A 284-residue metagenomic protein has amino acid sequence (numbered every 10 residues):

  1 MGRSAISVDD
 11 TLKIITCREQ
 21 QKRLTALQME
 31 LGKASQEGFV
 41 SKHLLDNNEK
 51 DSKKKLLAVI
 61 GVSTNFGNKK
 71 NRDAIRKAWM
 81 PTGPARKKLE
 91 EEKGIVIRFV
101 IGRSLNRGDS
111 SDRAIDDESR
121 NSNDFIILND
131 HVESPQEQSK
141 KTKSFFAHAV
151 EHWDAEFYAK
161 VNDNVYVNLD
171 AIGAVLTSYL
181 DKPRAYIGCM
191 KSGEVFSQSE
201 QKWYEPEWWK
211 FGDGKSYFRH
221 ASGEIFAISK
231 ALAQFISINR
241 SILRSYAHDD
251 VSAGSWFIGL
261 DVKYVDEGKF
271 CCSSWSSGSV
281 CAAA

Functional and structural regions predicted by a protein language model:
M1-A284: Secretory-pathway lumenal glyco-enzymes, predominantly type II signal-anchor Golgi glycosyltransferases
